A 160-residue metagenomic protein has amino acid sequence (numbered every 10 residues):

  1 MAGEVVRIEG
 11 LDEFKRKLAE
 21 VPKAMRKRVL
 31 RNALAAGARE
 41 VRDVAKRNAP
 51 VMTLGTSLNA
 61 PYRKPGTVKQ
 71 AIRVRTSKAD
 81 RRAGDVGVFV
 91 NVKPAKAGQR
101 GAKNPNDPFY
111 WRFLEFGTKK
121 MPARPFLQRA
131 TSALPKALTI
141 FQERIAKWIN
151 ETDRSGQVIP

Functional and structural regions predicted by a protein language model:
M1-N91, A95-A97, N106-P160: Short, Lys/Arg-rich flexible segments
